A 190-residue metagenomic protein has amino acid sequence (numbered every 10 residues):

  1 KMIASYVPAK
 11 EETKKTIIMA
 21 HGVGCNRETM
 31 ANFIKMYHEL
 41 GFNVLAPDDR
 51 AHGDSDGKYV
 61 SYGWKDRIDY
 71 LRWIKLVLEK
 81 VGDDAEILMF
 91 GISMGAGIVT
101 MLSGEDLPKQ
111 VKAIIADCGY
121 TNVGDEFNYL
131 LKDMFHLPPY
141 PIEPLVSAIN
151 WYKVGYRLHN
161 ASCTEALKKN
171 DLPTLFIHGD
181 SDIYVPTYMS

Functional and structural regions predicted by a protein language model:
M2-P8: A short loop-to-beta-strand scaffold at the N-terminal edge of the catalytic core in hydrolase folds
K14-G22: Short beta-strand element of the alpha/beta-hydrolase
F33, C163, L172, P186-S190: Short alpha-helix in the alpha/beta-hydrolase fold that links the catalytic acid
I34-D56: Conserved alpha/beta-hydrolase
V60-V81: Alpha/beta-hydrolase active-site loop
V81-S93: Alpha/beta-hydrolase fold nucleophile elbow
M101-H159: Hydrolase active-site cap/lid region
K169-D171, F176-H178, D182: Short beta-strand/loop motif that positions the catalytic acidic residue of the alpha/beta-hydrolase fold
